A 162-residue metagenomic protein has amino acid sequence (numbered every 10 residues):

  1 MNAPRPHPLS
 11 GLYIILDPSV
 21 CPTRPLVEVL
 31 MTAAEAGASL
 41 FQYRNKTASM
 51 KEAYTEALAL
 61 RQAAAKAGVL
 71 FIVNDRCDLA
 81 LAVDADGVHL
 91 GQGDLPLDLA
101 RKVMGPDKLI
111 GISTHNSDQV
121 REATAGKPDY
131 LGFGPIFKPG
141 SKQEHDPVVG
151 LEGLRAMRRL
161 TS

Functional and structural regions predicted by a protein language model:
M1-D94, K102-Y130, D146-V149, A156: Conserved N-terminal beta1-alpha1 strand-loop-helix module at the mouth
F137-P139: A short, flexible beta-alpha/helix-coil linker loop
S141-Q143: Glycine/threonine-rich flexible loop motifs
A156-S162: Short, intrinsically disordered, charge-balanced linker/junction segments flanking boundaries in proteins
